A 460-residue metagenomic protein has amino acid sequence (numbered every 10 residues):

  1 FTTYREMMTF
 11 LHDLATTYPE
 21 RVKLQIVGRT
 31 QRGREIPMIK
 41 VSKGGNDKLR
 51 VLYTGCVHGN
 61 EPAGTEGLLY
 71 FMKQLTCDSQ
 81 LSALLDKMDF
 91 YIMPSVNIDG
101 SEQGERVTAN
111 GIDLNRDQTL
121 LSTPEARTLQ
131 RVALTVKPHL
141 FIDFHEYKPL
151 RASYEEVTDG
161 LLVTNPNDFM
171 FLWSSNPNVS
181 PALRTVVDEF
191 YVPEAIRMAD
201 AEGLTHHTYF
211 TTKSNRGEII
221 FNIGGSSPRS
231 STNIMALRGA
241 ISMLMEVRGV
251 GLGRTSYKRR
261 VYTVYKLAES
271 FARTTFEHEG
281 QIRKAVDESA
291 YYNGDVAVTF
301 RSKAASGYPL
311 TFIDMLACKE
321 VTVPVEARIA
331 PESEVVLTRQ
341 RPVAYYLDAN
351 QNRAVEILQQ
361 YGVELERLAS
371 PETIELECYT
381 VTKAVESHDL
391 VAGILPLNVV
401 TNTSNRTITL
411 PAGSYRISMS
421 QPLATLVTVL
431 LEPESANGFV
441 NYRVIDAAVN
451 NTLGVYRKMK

Functional and structural regions predicted by a protein language model:
F1-K460: Structured catalytic-domain cores with a bias toward divalent-metal coordination
